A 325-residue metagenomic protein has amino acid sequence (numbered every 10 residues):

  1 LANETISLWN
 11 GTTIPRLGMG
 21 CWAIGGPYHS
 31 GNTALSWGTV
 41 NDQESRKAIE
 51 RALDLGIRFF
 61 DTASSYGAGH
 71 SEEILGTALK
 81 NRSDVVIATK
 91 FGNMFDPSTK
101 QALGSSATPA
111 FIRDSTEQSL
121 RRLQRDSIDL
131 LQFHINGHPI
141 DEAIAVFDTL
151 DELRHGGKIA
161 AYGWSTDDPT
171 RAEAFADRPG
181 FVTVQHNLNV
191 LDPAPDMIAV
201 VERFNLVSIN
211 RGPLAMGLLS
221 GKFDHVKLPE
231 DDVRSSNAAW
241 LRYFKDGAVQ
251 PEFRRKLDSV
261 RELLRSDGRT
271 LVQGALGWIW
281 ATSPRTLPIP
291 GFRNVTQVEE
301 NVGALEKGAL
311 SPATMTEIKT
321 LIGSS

Functional and structural regions predicted by a protein language model:
L1-V86: N-terminal binding-site loop/beta-alpha segment at the start of enzyme catalytic domains that lines or forms
T5, N136-S325: Beta/alpha (TIM)-barrel catalytic core signal, keyed to glycine-rich beta->alpha loops juxtaposed to Asp/Glu that bind
W9, G76-V86, R121-Q124, R154 (+2 more regions): Acidic (Asp/Glu)-rich catalytic clusters
A23-Y28, Y66, N93-F95, H134-G137 (+3 more regions): Feature marks short, surface-exposed loop/turn motifs that line or immediately flank catalytic pockets and channel
H29-Q43, S98-R113: Active-site mouth loops of central-metabolism enzymes
A48, P109-L120: Short, well-ordered amphipathic alpha-helical segments that serve as non-catalytic structural scaffolds within diverse
D84-P97, L131: A short, structured active-site edge motif that brings together acidic residues
L120-E142: Active-site groove signature of glycoside hydrolases
